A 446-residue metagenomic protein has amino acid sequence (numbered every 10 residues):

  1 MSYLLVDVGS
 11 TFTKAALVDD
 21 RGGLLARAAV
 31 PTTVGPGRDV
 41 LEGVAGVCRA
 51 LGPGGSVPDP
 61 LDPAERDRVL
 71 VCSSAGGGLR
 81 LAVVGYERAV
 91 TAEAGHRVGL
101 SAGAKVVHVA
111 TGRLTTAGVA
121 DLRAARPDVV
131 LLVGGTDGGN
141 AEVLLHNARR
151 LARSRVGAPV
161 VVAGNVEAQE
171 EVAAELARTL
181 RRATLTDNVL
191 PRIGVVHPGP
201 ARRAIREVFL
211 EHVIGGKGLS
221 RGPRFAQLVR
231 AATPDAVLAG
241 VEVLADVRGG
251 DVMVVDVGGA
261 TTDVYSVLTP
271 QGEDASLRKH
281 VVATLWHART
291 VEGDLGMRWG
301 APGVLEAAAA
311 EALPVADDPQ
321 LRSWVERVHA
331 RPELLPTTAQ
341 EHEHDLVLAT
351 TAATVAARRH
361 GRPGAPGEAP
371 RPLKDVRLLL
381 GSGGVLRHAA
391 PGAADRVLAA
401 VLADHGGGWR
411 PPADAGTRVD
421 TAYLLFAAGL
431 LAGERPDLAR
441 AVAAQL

Functional and structural regions predicted by a protein language model:
M1-L5, D20-G22, V30-R38, E42-A45 (+5 more regions): Nucleotide/phosphate-binding catalytic cleft detector across ATP-hydrolyzing and phosphate-transferring enzymes
L4-K14, D256-T262, L379-S382: Asp-based phosphoryl-transfer active-site loop
F12-V40, S101-K105, L277-A301: Short glycine-rich, Thr/Ser-proximal phosphate-binding strand/loop in the N-terminal lobe of ATP-dependent enzymes
T13-D19, L81, V254, T262-V267: Short beta-strand scaffold segments in enzyme catalytic cores
D19-G23, A75, G258-T261, L268-Q271 (+1 more regions): Short acidic-glycine loop/turn motifs at beta-strand connectors
G23-L25, A288-T290, R327-P336, A403-R410: Short acidic (Asp/Glu) and glycine-rich catalytic loops that position anionic groups and cofactors
L228-P302, E306-A307: Long, internal scaffold/assembly segments composed of regular secondary structure
V304-G364: A glycine- and small/hydrophobic-rich beta-loop-beta segment that serves as a flexible "lid/hinge" or phosphate-binding
